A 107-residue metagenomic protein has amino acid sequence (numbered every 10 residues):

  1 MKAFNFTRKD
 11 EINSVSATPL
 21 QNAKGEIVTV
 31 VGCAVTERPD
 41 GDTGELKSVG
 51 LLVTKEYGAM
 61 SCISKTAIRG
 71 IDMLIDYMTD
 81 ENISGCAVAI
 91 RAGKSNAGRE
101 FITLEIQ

Functional and structural regions predicted by a protein language model:
M1-E56, A97-R99, T103-Q107: OB-fold ssDNA-binding interfaces and closely related basic DNA-contact patches used across DNA replication/repair
A34-T36, S64-G70: A short, sequence-level motif marking secondary-structure junctions
T43-L46, K65-I68, N82: Generic alpha-helical scaffold signal
S61: Catalytic phosphate/metal-binding cores of nucleic-acid and nucleotide-processing enzymes, i.e., regions that mediate
G70-A89: Short nucleic-acid-contacting surface segments enriched for D/E, G, S/T with interspersed K/R
R91-S95: Short, exposed beta-strand-loop hairpins at the edges of beta-sheets in extracellular/periplasmic proteins
